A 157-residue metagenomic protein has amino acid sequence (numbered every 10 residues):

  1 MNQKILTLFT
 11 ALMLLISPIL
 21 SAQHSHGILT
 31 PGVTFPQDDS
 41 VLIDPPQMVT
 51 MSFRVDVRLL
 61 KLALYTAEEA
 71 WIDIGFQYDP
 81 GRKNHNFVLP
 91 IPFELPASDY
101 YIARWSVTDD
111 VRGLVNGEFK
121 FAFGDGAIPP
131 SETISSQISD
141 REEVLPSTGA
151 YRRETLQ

Functional and structural regions predicted by a protein language model:
M1, M13, M48-M51: Detector for methionine-enriched segments
M1-F9: Bacterial N-terminal signal peptides that target proteins for export
Q3, F53, Y151-R152: Short, intrinsically disordered low-complexity segments
F9-S17: Bacterial N-terminal signal peptides
A22-L42, S139-L156: Short, compositionally biased P/S/T/A/G/V-rich stretches that sit at domain boundaries
Q23-G32, S40-P130: Acidic, low-complexity Ser/Thr/Gly/Pro-rich repeat segments typical of extracellular/periplasmic and surface-exposed
G124-P146: Low-complexity, Pro/Ser/Thr- and charge-rich linker/hinge segments at domain boundaries
